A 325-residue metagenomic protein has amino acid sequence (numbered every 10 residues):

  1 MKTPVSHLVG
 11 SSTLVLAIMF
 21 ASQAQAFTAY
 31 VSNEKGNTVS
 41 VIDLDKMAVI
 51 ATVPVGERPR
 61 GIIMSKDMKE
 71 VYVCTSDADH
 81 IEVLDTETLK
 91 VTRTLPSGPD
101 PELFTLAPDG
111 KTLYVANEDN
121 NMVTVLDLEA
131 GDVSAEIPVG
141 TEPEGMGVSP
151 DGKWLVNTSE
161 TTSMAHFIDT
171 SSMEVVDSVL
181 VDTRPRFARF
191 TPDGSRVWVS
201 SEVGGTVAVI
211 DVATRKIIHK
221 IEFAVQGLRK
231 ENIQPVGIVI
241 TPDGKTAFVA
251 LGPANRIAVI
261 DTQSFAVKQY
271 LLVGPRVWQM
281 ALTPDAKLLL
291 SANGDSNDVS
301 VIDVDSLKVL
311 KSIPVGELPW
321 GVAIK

Functional and structural regions predicted by a protein language model:
M1-S6: N-terminal secretory signal peptides that target proteins for export/translocation
L8, S12, I18, S22-K325: Predominantly soluble domains enriched in secretory-pathway, periplasmic, or organellar proteins
